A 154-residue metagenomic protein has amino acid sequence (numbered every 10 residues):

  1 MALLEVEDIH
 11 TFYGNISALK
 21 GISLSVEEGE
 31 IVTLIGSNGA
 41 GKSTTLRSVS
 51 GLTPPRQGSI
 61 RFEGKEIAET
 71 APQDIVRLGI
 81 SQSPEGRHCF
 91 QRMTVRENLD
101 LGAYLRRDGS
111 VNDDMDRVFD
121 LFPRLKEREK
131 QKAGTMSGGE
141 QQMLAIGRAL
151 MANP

Functional and structural regions predicted by a protein language model:
A2-P154: Glycine-rich phosphate-binding loops of nucleotide-dependent enzymes
